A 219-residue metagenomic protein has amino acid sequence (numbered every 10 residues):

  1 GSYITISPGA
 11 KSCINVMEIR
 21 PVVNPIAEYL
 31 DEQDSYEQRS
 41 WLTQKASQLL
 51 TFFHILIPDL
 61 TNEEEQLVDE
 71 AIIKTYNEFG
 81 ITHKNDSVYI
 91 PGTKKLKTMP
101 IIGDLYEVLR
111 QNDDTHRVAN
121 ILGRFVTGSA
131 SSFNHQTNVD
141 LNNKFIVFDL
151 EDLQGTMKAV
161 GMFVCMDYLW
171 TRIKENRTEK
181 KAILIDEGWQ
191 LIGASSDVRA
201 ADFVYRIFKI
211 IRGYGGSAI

Functional and structural regions predicted by a protein language model:
G1-S2, P8, V16-G216: P-loop NTPase motor domains
